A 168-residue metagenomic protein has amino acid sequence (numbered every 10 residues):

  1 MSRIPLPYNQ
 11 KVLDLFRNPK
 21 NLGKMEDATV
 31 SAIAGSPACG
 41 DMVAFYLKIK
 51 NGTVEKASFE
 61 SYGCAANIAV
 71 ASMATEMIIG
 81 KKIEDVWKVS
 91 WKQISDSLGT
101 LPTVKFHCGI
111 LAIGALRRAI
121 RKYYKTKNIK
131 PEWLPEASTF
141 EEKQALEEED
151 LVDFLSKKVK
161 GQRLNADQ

Functional and structural regions predicted by a protein language model:
M1-D27, S31-A32, K81-D85, V89-Q168: C-terminal binding/interaction regions
S2, I33, E60-C64: Short, surface-exposed loop/turn motifs that are enriched in glycine and acidic residues and include a nearby proline
P7-Y8, F16, A44, S58-F59 (+1 more regions): Broad hydrophobic/π-residue packing in well-ordered secondary structure
L22-N51: Structured beta-strand/loop patches that form or line metal/cofactor-binding pockets in enzymes
A38, K48-I113: Active-site- and interface-proximal helix/loop "cap" or "latch" segments in soluble metabolic and energy-transducing
